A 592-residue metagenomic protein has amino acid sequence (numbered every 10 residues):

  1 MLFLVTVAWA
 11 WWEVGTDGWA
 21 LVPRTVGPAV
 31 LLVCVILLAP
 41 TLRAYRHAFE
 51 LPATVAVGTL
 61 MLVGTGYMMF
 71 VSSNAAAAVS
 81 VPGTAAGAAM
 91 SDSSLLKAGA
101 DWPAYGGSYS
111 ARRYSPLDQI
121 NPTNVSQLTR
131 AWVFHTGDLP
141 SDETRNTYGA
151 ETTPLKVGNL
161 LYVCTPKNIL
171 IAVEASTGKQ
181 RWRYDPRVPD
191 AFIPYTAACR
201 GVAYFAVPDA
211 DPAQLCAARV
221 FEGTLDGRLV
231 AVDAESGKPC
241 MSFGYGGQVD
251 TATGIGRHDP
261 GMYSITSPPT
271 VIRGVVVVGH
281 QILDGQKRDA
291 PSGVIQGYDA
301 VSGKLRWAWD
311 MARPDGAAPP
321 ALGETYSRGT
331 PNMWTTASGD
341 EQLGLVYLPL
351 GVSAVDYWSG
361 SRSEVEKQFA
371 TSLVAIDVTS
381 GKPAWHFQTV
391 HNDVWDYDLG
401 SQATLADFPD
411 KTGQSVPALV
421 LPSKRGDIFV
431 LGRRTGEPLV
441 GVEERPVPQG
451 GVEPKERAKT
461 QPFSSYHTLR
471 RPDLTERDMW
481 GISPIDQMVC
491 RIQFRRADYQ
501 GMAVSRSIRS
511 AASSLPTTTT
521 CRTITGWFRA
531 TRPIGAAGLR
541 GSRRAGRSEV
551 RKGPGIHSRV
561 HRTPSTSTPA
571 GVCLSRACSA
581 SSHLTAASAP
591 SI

Functional and structural regions predicted by a protein language model:
L2-R43: Membrane-embedded alpha-helical segments of integral membrane proteins
A48-A75: Internal/C-terminal transmembrane anchor helices
A77-V133, M311-G316, S483, Q487-Y499 (+1 more regions): Blade/loop signatures of beta-propeller domains
W102-G106, T147-K167, P194-R228, G261-K287 (+10 more regions): Repeat-blade elements of multi-bladed beta-propeller folds
P103, Y109-S115, D138-T144, I171 (+2 more regions): Short, solvent-exposed loop/turn elements at domain surfaces
Y109, S115-V125, R130-Y162, R187 (+1 more regions): Asp/Glu-centered strand-loop micro-motifs enriched in Gly/Pro and often flanked by an aromatic residue
S126-L139, L170-F192, A206, A210-A213 (+9 more regions): Extracytoplasmic/lumenal domain signature
S338, Q461-C521, A545, E549: Long, low-complexity segments enriched in small/aliphatic residues
